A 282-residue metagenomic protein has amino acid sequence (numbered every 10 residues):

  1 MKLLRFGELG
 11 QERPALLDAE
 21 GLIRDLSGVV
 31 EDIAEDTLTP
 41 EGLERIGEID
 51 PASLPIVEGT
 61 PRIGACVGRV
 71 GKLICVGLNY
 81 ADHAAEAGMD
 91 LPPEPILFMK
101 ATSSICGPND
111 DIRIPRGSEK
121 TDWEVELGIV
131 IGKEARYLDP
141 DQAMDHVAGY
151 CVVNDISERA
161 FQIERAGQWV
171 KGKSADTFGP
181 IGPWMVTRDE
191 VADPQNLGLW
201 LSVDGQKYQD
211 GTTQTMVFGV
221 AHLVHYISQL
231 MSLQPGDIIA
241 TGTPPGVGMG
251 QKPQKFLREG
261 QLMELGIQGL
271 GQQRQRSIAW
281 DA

Functional and structural regions predicted by a protein language model:
M1-P95, A192, K207, D281: N-terminal non-catalytic cap/leader segment that marks the start of a structured domain
R5, L9-G10, S53-E58, R62 (+4 more regions): Catalytic-pocket segment enriched in acidic/His residues
P14, E126-V130, C151, W200: Residues embedded in well-ordered beta-strands
I63-A65, E86-G88, I112-T121, L127 (+3 more regions): A generic local secondary-structure boundary/capping motif
G71-I74, E94-I96, P108-I112, E119-L127 (+1 more regions): Generic beta-strand structural signal
D90-P108, T121-W123, R258-G269: Structural signature of FAD isoalloxazine-binding scaffolds in flavoprotein oxidoreductases
I131-K133, L138-V153: RNA pseudouridine synthases
